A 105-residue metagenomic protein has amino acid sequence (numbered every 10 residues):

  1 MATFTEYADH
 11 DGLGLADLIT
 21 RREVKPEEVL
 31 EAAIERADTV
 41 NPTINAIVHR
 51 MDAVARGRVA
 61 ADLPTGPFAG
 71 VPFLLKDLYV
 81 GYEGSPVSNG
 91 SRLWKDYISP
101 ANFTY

Functional and structural regions predicted by a protein language model:
M1-H49: An N-terminal boundary/leader segment
A2, T39-T43, L63, Y82-E83 (+1 more regions): Residue-level signal for pocket-adjacent positions within structured domains
F4-A8, P64-V71: Flexible N-terminal pre-Rossmann segment of NAD(P)-dependent oxidoreductases
G14-L15, D62, T104-Y105: Residues within well-ordered alpha-helices
R22-E23, D62, K76: Short acidic-aromatic low-complexity motifs
V48-M51, D77-Y79: Short glycine-rich, polar/acidic loop-and-turn segments at beta strand-coil junctions
A55-A60: Long amphipathic alpha-helix in the N-terminal Rossmann-like dinucleotide-binding domain of NAD(P)-dependent
P67-Y105: Enzymes and membrane/adaptor proteins characterized by extended Gly/Ser/Thr/Asp/Glu-rich, aromatic-dotted
